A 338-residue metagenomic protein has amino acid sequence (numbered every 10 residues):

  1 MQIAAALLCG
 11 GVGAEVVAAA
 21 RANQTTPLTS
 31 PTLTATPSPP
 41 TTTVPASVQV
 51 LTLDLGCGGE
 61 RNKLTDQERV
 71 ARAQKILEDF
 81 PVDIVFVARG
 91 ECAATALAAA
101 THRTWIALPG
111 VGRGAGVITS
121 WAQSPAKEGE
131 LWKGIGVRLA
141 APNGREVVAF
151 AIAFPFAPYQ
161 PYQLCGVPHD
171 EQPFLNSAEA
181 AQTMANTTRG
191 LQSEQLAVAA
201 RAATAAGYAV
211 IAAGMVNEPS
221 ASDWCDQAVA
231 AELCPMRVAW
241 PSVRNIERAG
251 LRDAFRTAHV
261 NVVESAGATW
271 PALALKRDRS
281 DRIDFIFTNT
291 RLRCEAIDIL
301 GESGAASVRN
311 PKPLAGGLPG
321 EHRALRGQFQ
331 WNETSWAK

Functional and structural regions predicted by a protein language model:
A5-C9, V16-A100, D281, E321 (+1 more regions): N-terminal, active-site-proximal structural segment of metallo-dependent hydrolase catalytic domains
V48-G56, A73-T95, A149-I152, Q182-Q227 (+3 more regions): Active-site beta-strand/loop signature of hydrolases that rely on acidic residues for catalysis
T52-R69, P155-T188: Acidic/histidine-rich helix-loop elements that form or flank divalent-metal/phosphate-binding sites at the catalytic
G58-E60, E91-T95, K133, A157-Q160 (+2 more regions): Active-site environment of divalent metal-dependent phosphoester hydrolases
F86-P168, I299-L300: Structured beta-strand-rich core segments of catalytic domains in phosphoester-bond hydrolases
G129-L131, R138, R201-I211, N217-K338: Metal-dependent phosphoester-hydrolase catalytic domains
